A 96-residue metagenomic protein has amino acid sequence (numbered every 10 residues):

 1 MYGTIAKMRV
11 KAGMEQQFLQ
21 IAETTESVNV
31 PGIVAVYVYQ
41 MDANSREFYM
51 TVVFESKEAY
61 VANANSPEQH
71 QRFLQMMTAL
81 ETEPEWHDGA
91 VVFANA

Functional and structural regions predicted by a protein language model:
Y2, A35-Y49, R72-A96: Glycine-rich beta-strand-turn "strand-cap" elements at beta-sheet edges
Y2-M8: Active-site-flanking beta-strand signature of metal-NTP-handling nucleotidyl enzymes and homologous cyclase-like
A6, F48, V61: Conserved short-loop catalytic and cofactor-binding motifs
R9-Q20: Short, surface-exposed ligand-recognition loops at beta-strand->loop->(often short) alpha-helix junctions that present
K11-G13, M41-A43, E55-K57, A94: Short coil/turn motifs at secondary-structure junctions
T24-A35, V53-H87: An amphipathic, aromatic/His-enriched active-site/gating alpha helix that lines ligand/cofactor pockets
